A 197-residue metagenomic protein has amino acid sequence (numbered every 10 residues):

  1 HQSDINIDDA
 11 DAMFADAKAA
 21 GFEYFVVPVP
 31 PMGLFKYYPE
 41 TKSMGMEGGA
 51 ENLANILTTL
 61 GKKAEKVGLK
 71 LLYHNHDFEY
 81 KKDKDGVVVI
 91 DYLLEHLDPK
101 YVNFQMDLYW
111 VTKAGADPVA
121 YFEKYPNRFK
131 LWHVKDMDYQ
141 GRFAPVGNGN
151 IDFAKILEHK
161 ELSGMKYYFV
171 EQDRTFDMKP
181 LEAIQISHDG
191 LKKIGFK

Functional and structural regions predicted by a protein language model:
Q2-N103: Active-site acidic/histidine proton-transfer and metal-coordination neighborhood in alpha/beta enzyme cores
G86, I90-M106, W110-K197: Histidine-acidic metal/acid-base catalytic patches
